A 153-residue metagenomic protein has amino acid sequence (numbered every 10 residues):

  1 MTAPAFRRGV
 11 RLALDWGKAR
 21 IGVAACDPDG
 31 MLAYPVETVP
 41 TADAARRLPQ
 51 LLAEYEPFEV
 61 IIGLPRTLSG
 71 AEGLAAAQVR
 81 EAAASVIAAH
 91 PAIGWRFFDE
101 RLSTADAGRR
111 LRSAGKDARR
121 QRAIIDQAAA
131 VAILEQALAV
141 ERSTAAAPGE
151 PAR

Functional and structural regions predicted by a protein language model:
M1-L14, K18-R153: Phosphate- and other anionic-substrate recognition elements at nucleic-acid/protein interfaces
